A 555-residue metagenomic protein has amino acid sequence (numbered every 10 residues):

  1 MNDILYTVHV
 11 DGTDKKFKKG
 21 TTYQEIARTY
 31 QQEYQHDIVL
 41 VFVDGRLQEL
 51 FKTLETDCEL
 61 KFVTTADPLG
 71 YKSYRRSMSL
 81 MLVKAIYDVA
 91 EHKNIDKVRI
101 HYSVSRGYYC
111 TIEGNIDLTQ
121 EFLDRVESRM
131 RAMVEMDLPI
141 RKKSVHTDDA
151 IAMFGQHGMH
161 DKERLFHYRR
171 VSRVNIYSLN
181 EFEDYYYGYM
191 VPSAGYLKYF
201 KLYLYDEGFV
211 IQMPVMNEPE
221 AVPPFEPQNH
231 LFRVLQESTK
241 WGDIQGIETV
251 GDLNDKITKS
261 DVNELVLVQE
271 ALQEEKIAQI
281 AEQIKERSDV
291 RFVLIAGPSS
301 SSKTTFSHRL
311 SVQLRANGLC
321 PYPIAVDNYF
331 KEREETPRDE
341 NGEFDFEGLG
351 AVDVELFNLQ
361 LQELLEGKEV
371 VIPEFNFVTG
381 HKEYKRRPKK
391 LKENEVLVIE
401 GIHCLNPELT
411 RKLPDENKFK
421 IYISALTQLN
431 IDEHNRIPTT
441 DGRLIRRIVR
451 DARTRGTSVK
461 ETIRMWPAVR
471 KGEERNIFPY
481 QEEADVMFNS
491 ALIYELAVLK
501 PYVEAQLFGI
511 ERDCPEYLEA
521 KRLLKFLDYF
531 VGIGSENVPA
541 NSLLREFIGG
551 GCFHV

Functional and structural regions predicted by a protein language model:
G12-T21: Short, contiguous acidic and Ser/Thr-rich linear segments
K52-S73, A85, V89, N94-V104 (+3 more regions): Auxiliary tRNA-acceptor-end handling modules of aminoacyl-tRNA synthetases
S288, T410-V555: Conserved NTP phosphate-binding and transfer environment spanning the P-loop NTPase/kinase superfamily
V293-I295: Hydrophobic anchor at the beta1->P-loop junction of P-loop NTPases
K303: Conserved lysine of the Walker
F306, L310: Hydrophobic positions on the alpha1 helix immediately C-terminal to the Walker A/P-loop
A316-E334: Short beta-strand-centered segment that lines the nucleotide-binding/catalytic pocket of NTP-utilizing
K331, E335-V378: Conserved nucleotide-sensing/catalytic segment adjacent to the nucleotide-binding pocket in NTP-handling enzymes
